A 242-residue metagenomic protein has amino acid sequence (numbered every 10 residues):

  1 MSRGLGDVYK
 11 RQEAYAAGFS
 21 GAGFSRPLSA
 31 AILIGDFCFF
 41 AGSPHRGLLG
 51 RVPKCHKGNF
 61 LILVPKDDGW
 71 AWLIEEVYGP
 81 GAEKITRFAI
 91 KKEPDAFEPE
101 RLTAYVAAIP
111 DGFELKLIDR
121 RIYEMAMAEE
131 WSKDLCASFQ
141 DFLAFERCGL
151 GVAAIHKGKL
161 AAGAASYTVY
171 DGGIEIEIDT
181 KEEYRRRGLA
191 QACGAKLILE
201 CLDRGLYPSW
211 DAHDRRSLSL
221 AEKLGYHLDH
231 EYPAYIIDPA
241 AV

Functional and structural regions predicted by a protein language model:
M1, Y15-A126, Y235: Acyl-donor-binding surface of acyltransferase catalytic domains
M1-Y9: Single conserved hydrophobic/aromatic residue that forms the stacking wall/gate of nucleotide- or nucleobase-binding
R11-P27, I34, L143-V152, I174: A short helix-loop-beta-strand connector motif used in the catalytic cores of GNAT acetyltransferases and, in some
L49-G50, I176, R186-L199, S219 (+1 more regions): Conserved acetyl-CoA-binding loop-helix of GNAT-fold acetyltransferases
R51-K57, A192-Y207, H227: Conserved acyl-CoA
G58-D67, C201-H213: Conserved GNAT acetyl-CoA-binding A-motif
W70-G81, Q191, H213-E231: Conserved active-site alpha-helix within GNAT-family acetyltransferase domains
D141-G173, E177-K181: A conserved beta-strand-loop-helix scaffold within acyl/acetyltransferase catalytic domains
